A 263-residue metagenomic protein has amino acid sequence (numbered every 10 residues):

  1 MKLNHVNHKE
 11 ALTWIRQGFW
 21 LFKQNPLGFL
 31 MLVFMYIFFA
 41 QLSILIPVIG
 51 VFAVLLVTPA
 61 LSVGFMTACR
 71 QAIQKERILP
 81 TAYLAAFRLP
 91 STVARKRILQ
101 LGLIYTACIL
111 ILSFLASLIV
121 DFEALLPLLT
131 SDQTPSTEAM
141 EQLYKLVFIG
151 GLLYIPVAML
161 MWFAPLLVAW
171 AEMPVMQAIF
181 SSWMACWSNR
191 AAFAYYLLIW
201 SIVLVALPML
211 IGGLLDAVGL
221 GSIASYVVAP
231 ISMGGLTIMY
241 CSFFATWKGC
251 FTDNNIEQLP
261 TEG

Functional and structural regions predicted by a protein language model:
M1-G263: Hydrophobic alpha-helical membrane segments
